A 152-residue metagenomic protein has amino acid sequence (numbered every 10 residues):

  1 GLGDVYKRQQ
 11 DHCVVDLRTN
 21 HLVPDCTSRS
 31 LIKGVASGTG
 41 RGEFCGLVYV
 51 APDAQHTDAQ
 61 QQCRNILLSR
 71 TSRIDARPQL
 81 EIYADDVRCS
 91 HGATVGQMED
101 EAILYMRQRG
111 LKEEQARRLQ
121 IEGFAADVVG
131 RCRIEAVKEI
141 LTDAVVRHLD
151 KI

Functional and structural regions predicted by a protein language model:
G1-L111, A125, C132-I152: Conserved beta-strand/loop scaffold segments within soluble protein domains that form the structured core and edges
